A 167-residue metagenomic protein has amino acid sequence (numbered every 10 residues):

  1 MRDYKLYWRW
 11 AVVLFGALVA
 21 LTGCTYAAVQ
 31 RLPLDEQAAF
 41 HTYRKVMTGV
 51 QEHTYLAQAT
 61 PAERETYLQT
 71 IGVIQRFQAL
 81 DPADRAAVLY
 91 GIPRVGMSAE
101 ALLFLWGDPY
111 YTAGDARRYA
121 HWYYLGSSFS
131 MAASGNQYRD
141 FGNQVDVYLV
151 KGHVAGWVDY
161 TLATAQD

Functional and structural regions predicted by a protein language model:
R2-V12: Bacterial N-terminal signal peptides that target proteins for export
L21-G23: C-terminal motif of bacterial Sec signal peptides marking the signal peptidase cleavage site
T25-D167: Residues within mature, well-folded domains
